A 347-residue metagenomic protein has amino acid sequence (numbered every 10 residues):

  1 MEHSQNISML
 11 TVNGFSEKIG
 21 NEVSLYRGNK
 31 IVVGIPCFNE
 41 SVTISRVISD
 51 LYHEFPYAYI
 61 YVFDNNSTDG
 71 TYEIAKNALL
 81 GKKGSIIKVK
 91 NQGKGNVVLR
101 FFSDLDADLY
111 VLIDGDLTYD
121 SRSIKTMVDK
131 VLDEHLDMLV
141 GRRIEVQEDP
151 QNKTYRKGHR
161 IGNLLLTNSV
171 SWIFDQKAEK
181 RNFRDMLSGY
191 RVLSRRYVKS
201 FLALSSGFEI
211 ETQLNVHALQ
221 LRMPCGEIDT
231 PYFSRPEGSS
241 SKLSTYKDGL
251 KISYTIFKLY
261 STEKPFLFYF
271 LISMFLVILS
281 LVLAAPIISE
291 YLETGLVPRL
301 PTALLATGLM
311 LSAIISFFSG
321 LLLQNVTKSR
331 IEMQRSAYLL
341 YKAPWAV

Functional and structural regions predicted by a protein language model:
E2-G28, R181, A203-V347: Hydrophobic helical membrane-anchoring modules
G14-E22, E40-H53: Short, well-formed alpha-helical segments that are part of the catalytic scaffolds of diverse glycosyltransferases
K30-V32, Y59, Q213: Cell-envelope/extracellular polymer assembly enzymes that use nucleotide-activated donors
I35, I48, Y57-S67, K88: Short beta-strand/loop segment that forms part of the nucleotide-sugar
V42-R46, D69-A78: Acidic helix N-cap motif at the loop->helix transition within catalytic regions of sugar-transfer enzymes
A58-Y61, Y72-L105: Conserved donor nucleotide-binding strand/loop of the catalytic core
D64-E73, L117: A conserved acidic beta->alpha catalytic loop
V89-D104, L109, S121-F208, R235-S244 (+1 more regions): Acceptor/aglycone-binding surface of glycosyltransferases and processive sugar-polymer synthases
